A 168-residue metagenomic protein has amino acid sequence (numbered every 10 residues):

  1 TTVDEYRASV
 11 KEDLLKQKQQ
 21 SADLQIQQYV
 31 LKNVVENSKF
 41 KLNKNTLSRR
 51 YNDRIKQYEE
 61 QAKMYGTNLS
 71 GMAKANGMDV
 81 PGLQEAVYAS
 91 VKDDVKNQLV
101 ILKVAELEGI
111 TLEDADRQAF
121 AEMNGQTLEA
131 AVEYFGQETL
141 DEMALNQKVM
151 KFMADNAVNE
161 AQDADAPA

Functional and structural regions predicted by a protein language model:
T1-A168: Extended, charged alpha-helical "arm"/coiled-coil substrate-binding scaffolds, typified by the C-terminal helical
